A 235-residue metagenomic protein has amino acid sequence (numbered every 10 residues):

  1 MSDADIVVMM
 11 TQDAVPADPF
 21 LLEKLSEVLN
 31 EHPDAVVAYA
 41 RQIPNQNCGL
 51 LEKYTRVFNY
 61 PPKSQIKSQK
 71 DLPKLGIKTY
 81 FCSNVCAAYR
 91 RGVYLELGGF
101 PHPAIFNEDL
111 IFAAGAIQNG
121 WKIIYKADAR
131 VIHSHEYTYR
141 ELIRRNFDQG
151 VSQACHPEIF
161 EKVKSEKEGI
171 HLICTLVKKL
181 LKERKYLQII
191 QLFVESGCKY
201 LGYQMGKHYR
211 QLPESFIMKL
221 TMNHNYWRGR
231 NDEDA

Functional and structural regions predicted by a protein language model:
S2-D5, G99: Active-site acidic short loop of glycosyltransferases
A4-V15: Short beta-strand-to-loop acidic/aromatic patch adjacent to the donor-nucleotide binding site
M9, V37-R41, S134: Short glycine/serine/threonine-enriched helix-capping/active-site loop that flanks the nucleotide-sugar donor pocket
P19-E52: Conserved donor NDP-sugar-binding/catalytic core segment of glycosyltransferases
Q69-Y89, I105: A recurrent flexible, glycine/aromatic-enriched loop bordering the glycosyltransferase active site that acts as
A87-Y89, V93-G98, P103-A129: A short, conserved alpha-helix in the catalytic core of glycosyltransferases
P103, N119-I143, Q149-H156: Active-site donor/metal-binding and catalytic loop motifs of nucleotide-sugar-dependent glycosylation enzymes
D148, E161-A235: Non-catalytic, C-terminal membrane-associated alpha-helical segments of glycosyltransferases
